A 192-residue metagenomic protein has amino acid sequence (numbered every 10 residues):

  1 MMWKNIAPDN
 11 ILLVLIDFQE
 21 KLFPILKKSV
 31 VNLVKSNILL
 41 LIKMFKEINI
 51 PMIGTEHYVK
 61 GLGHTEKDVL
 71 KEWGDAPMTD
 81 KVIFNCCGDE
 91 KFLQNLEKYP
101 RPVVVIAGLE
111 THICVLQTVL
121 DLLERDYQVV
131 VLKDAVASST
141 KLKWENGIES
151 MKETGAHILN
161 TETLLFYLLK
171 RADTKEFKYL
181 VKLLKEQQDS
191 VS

Functional and structural regions predicted by a protein language model:
M2-L12, I48, K60-S192: Active-site-adjacent betaalpha module
D9-I11, K27-F45, N49-I53: A short alpha/beta connector and helix-capping loop motif
I11-Q19: N-terminal nucleotide-binding beta1-loop-alpha1 segment
L15, M52-H57: Short beta-strand segments at enzyme active-site cores
F18, H57, D134: Active-site loop/turn elements of alpha/beta-hydrolase fold enzymes, especially the short glycine-/histidine-rich
E20-I25: Short acidic, Gly/Ser-rich segments with clustered Asp/Glu that frequently serve as metal-coordination loops in enzyme
K27-S29, I53-G54, V105-I106, D134-A135: Short, contiguous strand/loop micro-motifs
V30-V31, E56, K81-F84: Short, flexible loop segments at the rims of nucleotide/cofactor-binding pockets, characterized by
